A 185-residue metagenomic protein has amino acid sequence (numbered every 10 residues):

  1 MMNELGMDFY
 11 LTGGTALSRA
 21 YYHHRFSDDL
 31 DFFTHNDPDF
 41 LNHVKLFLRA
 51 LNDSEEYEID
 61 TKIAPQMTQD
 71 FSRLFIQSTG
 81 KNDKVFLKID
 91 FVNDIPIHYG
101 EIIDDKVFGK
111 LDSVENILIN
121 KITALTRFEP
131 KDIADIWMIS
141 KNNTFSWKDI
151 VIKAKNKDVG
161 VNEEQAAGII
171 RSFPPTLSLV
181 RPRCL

Functional and structural regions predicted by a protein language model:
M1-L185: Compositionally biased terminal segments of proteins
